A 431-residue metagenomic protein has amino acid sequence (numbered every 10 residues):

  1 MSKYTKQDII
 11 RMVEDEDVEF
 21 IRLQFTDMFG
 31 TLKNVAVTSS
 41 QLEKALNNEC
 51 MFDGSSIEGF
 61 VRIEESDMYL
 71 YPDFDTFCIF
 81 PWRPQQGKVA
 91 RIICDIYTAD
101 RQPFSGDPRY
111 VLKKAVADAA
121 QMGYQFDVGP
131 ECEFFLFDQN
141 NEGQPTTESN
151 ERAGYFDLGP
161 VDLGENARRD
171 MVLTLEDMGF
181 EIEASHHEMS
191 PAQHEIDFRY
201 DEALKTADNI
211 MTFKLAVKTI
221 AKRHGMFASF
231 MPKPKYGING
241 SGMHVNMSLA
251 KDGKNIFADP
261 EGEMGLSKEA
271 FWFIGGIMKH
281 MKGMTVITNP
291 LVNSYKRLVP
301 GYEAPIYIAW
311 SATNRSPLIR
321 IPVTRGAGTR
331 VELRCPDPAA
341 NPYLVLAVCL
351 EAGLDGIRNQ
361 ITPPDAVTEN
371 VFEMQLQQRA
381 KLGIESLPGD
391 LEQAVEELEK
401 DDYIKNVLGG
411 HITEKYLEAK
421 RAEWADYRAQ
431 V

Functional and structural regions predicted by a protein language model:
M1-V431: Glycine-rich, acidic/polar active-site loops that bind/position phosphate-bearing ligands
